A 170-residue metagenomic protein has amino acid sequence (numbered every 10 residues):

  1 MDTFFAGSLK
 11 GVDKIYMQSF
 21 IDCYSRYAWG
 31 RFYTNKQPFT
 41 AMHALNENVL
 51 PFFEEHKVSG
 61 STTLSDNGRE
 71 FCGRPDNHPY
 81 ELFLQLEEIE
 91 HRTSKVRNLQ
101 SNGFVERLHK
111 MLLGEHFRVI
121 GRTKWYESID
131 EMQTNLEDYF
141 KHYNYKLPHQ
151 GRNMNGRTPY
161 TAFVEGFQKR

Functional and structural regions predicted by a protein language model:
M1-I21, Y27: Mobile-element integrase/transposase regions, centering on the N-terminal DNA-binding/Zn-coordinating module
D2, F20, R26, L45 (+9 more regions): Mobile genetic element proteins and their domesticated derivatives, centered on retroelements and DNA transposons
K10, E70-R74: Acidic-and-aromatic substrate-binding clefts and catalytic sites of carbohydrate-active enzymes
D13, R31-H56: Active-site beta-loop-alpha junctions of metal-dependent nucleic acid enzymes, especially the RNase H-like/DDE
G60-G68, L84-F104, I120-Y126: RNase H-like polynucleotidyl transferase catalytic core
D76-Y80: Charged helix-capping and loop-helix junction motifs
E87-I89, N98, M111-R170: C-terminal domain-tail junction helix/linker
E106-K110: Short low-complexity, flexible loop/linker segments enriched in glycine and/or proline with clustered acidic
